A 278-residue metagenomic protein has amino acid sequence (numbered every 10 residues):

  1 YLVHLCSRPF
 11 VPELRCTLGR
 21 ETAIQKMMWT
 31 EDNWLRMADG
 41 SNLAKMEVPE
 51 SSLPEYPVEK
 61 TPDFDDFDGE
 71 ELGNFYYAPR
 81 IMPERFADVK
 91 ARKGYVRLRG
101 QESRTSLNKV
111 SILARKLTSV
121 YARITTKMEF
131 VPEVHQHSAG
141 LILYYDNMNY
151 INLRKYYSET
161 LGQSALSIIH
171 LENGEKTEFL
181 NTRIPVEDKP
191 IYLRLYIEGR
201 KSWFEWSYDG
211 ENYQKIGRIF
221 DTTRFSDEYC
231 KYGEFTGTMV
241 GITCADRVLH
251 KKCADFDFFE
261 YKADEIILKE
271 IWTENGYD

Functional and structural regions predicted by a protein language model:
Y1-D278: Carbohydrate-active catalytic/glycan-binding domains of CAZyme proteins, especially the secreted or lumenal ectodomains
